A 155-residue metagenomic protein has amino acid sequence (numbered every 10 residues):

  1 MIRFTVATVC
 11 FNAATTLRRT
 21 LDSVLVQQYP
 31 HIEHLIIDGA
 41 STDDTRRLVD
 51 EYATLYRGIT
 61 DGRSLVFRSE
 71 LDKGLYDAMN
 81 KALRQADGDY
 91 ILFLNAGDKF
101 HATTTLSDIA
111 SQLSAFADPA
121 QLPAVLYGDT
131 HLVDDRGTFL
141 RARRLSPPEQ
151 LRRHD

Functional and structural regions predicted by a protein language model:
M1-D155: Nucleotide-sugar donor-binding/catalytic module of glycosyltransferases that assemble extracellular/cell-envelope
